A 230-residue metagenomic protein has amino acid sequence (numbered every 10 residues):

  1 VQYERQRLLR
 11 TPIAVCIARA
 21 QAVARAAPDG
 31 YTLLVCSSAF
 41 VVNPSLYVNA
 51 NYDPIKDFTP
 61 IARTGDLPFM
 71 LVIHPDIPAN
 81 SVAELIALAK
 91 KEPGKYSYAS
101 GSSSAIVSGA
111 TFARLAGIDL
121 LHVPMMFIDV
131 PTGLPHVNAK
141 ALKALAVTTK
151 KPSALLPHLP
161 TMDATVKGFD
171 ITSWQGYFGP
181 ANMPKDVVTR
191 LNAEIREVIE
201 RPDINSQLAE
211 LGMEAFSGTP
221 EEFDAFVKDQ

Functional and structural regions predicted by a protein language model:
V1, I17-A22, S45: Active-site pre-lysine segment of PLP-dependent enzymes
Q6-A14, T59-P60, Y98-S100, L120-I128 (+1 more regions): Short beta-strand-to-loop elements that line the ligand-binding cleft of bilobed periplasmic-binding protein-like
T11-R19, L67, N80, S103-S104 (+3 more regions): Short helix-initiation/N-cap motifs at beta->coil->alpha
R25-G30, S45-V123, M162, K167 (+1 more regions): Hinge/capping helix and adjacent helix->loop/strand transition within the periplasmic-binding protein
G30-C36, A99, P124-I128, K143-A146: Paired acidic/hydrophobic, glycine-rich loop segments that form the ligand-binding mouth/hinge of periplasmic-binding
A39-N49, I106, A110-L115, F127-H158: A ligand-binding cleft/hinge motif common to bilobed small-molecule-binding domains
G133, P152, M162, I204-N205 (+1 more regions): A generic structural signal for short hydrophobic patches within well-formed alpha-helices
T219-Q230: Extracellular/periplasmic bilobal clamshell ligand-binding domains
